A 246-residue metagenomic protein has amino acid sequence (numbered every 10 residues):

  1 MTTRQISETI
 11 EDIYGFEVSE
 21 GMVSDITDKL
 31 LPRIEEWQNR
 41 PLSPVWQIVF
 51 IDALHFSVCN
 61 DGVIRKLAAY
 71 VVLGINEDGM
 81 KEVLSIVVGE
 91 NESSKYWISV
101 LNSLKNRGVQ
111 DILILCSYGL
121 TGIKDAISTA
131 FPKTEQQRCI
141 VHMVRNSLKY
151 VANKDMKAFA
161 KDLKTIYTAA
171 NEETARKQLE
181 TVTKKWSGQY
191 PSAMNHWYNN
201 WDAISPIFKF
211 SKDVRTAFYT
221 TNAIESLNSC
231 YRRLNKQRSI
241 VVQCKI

Functional and structural regions predicted by a protein language model:
M1-I10: Short, charged amphipathic recognition helices of the HTH superfamily and cognate SANT/SANTA-like modules
T3, K66, S94-I98, S117-K124 (+7 more regions): Amphipathic alpha-helical transducer elements in NTP-driven molecular machines
T9, I13-E20, D25, K29-S117 (+5 more regions): RNase H-like nuclease fold core
N106, T129, N153, S229 (+1 more regions): Short, well-ordered loop/turn and helix-capping segments at boundaries between secondary-structure elements and domains
I114-T121, A126-D162: Conserved beta-strand -> loop -> alpha-helix junction used to position metal-binding or nucleic-acid-contacting
A169-I246: Acidic/histidine-rich catalytic cores and adjacent linkers of DNA breakage/strand-transfer/modification proteins
